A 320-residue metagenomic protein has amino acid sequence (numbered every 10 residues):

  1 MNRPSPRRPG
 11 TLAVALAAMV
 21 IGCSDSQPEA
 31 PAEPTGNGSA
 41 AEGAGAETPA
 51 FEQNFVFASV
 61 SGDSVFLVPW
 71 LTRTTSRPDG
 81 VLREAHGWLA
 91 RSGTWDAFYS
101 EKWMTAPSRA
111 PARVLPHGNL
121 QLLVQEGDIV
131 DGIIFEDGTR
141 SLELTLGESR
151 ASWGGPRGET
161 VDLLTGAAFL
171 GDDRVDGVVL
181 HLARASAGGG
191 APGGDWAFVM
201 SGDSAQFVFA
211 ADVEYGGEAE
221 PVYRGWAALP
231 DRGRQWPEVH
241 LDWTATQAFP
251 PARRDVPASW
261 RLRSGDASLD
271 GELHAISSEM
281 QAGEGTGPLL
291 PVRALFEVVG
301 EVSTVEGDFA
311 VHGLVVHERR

Functional and structural regions predicted by a protein language model:
N2-L12: Bacterial N-terminal signal peptides that target proteins for export
L12-A18: Sec-dependent N-terminal signal peptides
V14, S24-D25: N-terminal hydrophobic alpha-helix used for membrane targeting or insertion
V20-G22: C-terminal motif of bacterial Sec signal peptides marking the signal peptidase cleavage site
S26-R320: Structured soluble/peripheral alpha/beta segments that form catalytic or ligand/cofactor-binding pockets
